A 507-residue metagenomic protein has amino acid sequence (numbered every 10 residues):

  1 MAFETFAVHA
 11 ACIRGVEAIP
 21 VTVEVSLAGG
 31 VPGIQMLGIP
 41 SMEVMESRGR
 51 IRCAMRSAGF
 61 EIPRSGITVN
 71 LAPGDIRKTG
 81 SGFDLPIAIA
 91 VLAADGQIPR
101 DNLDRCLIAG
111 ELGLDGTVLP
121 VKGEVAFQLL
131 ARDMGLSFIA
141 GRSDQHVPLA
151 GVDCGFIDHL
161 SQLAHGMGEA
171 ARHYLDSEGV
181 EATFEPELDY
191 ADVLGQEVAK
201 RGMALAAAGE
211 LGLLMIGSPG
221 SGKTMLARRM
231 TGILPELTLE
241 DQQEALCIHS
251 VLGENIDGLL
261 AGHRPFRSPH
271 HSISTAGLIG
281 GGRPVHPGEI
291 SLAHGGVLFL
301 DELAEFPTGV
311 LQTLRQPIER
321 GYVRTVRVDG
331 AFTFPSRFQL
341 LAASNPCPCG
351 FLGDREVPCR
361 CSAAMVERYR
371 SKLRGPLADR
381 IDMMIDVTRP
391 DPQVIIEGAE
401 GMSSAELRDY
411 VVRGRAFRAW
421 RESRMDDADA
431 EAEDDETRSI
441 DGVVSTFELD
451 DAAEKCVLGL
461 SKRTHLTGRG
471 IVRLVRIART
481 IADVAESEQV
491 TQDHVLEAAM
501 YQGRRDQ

Functional and structural regions predicted by a protein language model:
M1-L214, S221-M225, V326, E488-Q507: Peripheral, non-AAA+ core regions of ATP-driven protein-machinery
P20-L27, L278, D382-D386: Short beta-strand elements
P40-R48, P63, N70-G80, V285 (+1 more regions): Basic, amphipathic alpha-helical bundle interface domains used for macromolecular binding and assembly
L114, L298-F299, E305-F306, P392: Residues immediately C-terminal
A204, L259, P265, T275-L298 (+1 more regions): Conserved alpha-helical scaffold flanking the Walker A/P-loop in AAA+ ATPase domains
M215-G258, R320: Walker A/P-loop
G217, G280, E302: The Walker A (P-loop) glycine that initiates the GxxxxGKT/S ATP-binding motif of P-loop NTPases
G295, D301-E302, T313: Walker B catalytic acidic pair
